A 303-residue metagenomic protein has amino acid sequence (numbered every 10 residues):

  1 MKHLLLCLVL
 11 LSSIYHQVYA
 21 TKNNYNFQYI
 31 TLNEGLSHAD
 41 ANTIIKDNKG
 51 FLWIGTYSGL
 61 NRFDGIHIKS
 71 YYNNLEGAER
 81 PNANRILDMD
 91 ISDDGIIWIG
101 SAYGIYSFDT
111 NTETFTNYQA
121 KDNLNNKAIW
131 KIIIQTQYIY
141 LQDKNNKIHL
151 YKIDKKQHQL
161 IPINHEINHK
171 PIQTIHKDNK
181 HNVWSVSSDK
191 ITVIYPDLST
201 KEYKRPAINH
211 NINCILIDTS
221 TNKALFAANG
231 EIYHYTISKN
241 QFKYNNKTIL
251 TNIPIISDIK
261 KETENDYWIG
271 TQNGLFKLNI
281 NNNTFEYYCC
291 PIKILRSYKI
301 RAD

Functional and structural regions predicted by a protein language model:
M1-D303: Carboxylate-rich, polar loop motifs that coordinate divalent cations or form catalytic acidic clusters
